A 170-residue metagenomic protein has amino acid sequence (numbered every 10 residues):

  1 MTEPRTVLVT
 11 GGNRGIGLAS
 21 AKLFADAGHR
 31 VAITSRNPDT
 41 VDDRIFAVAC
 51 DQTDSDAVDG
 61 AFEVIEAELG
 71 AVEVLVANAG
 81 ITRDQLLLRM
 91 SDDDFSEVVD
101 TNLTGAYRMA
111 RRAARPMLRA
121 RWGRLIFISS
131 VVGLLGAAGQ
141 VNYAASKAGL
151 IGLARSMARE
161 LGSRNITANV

Functional and structural regions predicted by a protein language model:
N13-R14: Conserved glycine-rich cofactor-binding loop
R44-D56: Rossmann-fold cofactor-recognition segment
L86-L87, D94-V99: Substrate-binding pocket helix/loop in short-chain dehydrogenase/reductase
L88, L135-V141, S163-R164: Active-site loop immediately N-terminal to the catalytic Tyr-X3-Lys motif of short-chain dehydrogenase/reductase
A110, S146, A154: Active-site helix of classical SDR
R115, R159-S163: Alpha-helical segment proximal to the catalytic Tyr-Lys
S130: Residue(s) in the substrate-gating loop at a strand-loop-helix junction that position the organic substrate next
